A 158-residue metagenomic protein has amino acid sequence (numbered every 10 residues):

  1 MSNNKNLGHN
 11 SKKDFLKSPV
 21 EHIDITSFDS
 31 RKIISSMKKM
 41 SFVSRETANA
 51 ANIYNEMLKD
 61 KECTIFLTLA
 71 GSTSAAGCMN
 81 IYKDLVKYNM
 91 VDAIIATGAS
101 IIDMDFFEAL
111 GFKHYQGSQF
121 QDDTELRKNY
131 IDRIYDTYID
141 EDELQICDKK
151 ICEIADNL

Functional and structural regions predicted by a protein language model:
S2-Q145, D156-N157: Metallocofactor- and cofactor-centric catalytic cores in central/energy metabolism, strongly enriched
K150, I154-L158: Accessory alpha-helical/coil subdomains and C-terminal extensions that flank or cap enzyme catalytic cores
